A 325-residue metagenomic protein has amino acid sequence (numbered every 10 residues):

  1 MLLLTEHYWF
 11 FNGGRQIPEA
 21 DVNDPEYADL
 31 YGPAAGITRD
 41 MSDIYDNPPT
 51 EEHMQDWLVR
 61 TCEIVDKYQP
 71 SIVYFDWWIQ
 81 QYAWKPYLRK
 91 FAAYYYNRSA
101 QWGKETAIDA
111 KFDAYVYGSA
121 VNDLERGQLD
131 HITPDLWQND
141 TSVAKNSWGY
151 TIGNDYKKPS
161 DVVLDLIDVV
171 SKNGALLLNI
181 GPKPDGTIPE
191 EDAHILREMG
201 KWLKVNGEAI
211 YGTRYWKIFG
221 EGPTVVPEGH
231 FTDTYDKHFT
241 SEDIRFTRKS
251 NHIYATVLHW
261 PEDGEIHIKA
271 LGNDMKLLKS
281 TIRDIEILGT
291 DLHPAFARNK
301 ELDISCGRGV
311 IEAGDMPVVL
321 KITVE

Functional and structural regions predicted by a protein language model:
M1-E325: Mature catalytic domains of secreted/periplasmic carbohydrate-active enzymes
